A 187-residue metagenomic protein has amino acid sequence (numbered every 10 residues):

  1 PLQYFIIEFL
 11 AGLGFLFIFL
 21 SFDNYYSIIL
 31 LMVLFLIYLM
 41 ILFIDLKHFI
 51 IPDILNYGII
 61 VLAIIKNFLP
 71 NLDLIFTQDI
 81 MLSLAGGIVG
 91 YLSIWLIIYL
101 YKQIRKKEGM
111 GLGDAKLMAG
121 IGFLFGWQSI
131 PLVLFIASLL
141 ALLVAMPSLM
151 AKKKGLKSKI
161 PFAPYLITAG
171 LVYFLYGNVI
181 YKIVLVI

Functional and structural regions predicted by a protein language model:
P1-L2, L143-A151, I187: Alpha-helical transmembrane segments within multi-pass membrane transporters and channels
P1-Y25, K182-I187: N-terminal transmembrane signal-anchor/hairpin module of polytopic inner-membrane proteins
G14-F22, I65-K66, P70, S93 (+5 more regions): Alpha-helical membrane-inserting segments
I28-L36, M40-L140, I183-I187: Functional transmembrane core segments of multi-pass inner-membrane proteins
G111-G113, M146-V172: Interfacial loop-to-transmembrane junctions
